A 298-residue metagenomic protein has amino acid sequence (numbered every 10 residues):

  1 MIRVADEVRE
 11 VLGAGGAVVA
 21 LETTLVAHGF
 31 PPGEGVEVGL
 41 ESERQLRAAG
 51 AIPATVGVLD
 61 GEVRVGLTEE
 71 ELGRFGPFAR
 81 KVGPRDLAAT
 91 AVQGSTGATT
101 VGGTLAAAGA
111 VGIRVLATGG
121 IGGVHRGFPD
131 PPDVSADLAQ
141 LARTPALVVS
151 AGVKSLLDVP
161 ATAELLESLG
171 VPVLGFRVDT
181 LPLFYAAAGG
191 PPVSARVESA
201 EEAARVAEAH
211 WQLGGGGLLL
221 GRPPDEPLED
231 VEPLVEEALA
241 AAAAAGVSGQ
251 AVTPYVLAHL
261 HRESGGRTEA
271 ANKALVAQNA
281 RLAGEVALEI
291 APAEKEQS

Functional and structural regions predicted by a protein language model:
R9-G13, V18-V19, A107-A110, V115-A117 (+5 more regions): Solvent-exposed alpha-helices and their adjacent loops that cap or buttress functional pockets in soluble metabolic
V19-L21, A54-V58, G97, V115-G120 (+5 more regions): General beta-strand structural signal in soluble alpha/beta enzymes
T23, H28-F30, V36-T90, Q212-E226 (+1 more regions): Glycine-rich nucleotide/cofactor/substrate-binding loop typically near the N-terminus or early in the first domain
T68-P145: Divalent-metal (Mg2+/Mn2+/Ca2+)-assisted nucleotide/phosphate chemistry catalytic cores
T100, P129-A142, A146-E167, E198-R205: Active-site glycine-rich loop that binds ribose-phosphate moieties when present
D158-G189, R205: Glycine-rich, Lys/Arg-enriched anion-binding loops that position phosphate/diphosphate groups for phosphoryl
Y185-W211: Anionic-ligand binding region
H210, G214-Q278: A C-terminal functional module that forms or caps the active site or interfaces directly with catalytic machinery
